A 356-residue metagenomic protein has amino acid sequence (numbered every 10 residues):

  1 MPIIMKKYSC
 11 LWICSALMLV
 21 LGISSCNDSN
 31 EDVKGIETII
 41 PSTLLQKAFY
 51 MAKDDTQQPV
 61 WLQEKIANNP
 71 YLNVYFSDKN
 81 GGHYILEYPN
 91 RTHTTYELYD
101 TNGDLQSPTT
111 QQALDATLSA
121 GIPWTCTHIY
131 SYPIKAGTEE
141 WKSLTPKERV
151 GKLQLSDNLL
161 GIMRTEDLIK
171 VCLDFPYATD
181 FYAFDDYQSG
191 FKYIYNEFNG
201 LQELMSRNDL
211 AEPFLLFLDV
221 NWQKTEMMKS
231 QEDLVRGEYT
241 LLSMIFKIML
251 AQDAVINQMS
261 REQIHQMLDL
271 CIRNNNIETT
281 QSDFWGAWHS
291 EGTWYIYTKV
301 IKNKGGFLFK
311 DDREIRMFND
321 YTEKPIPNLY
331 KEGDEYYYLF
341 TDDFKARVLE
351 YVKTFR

Functional and structural regions predicted by a protein language model:
I3-I13: Bacterial N-terminal signal peptides that target proteins for export
M5, L19-K47, T92, T101-Q106: Bacterial Sec-dependent N-terminal signal peptides
L11-L21: Gram-negative bacterial Sec-dependent N-terminal signal peptides
I36-A48, A52, Q106-Y132: N-terminal low-complexity, Pro/Thr/Ser-rich intrinsically disordered segments that act as propeptides or flexible
L45-E87, R91, C126, Y132-I134: Post-signal-peptide N-terminal segment of Sec-exported extracytoplasmic proteins
A120-I122, Y130-P133, G137, L144-R356: Non-catalytic all-alpha helical scaffold/repeat segments
